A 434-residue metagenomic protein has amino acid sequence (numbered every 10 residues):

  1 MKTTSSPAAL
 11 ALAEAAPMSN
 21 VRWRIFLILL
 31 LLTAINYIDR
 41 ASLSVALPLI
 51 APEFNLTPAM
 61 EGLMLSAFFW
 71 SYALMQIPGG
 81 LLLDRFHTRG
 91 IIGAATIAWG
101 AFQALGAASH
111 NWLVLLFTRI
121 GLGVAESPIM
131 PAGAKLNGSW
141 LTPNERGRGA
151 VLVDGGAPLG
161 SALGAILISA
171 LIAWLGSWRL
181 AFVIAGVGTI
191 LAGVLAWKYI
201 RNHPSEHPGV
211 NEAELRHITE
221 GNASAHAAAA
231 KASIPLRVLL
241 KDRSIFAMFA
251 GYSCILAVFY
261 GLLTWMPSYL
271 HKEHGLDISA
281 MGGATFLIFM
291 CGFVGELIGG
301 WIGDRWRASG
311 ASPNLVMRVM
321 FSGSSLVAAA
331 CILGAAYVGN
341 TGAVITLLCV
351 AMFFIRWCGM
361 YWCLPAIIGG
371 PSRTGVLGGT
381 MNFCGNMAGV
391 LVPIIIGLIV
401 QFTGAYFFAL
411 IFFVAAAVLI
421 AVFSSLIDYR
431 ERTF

Functional and structural regions predicted by a protein language model:
L43-S44, L240-G299, C358, W362: Extracytoplasmic gate region of multi-pass secondary transporters
N55, H87, F102, A108-V114 (+5 more regions): Helix-breaking motifs and short loop linkers at transmembrane-helix boundaries and internal kinks in secondary membrane
L74-L113: Conserved MFS/SLC helix-loop-helix module at the cytosolic interface between two early adjacent transmembrane helices
G90-A104, N314-L333: Structural signature of the two symmetry-related core transmembrane helices
T118-P158: Cytoplasmic helix-loop-helix junction between adjacent transmembrane helices in 12-TM secondary transporters
R148-I166, A173, G292, E296 (+1 more regions): Glycine-rich segments within core transmembrane alpha-helices of 12-TM secondary carriers
V153, A157-H207: Helix-loop-helix hairpin linking two adjacent transmembrane segments in secondary transporters
A366-A405: A late C-terminal transmembrane helix in Major Facilitator Superfamily
